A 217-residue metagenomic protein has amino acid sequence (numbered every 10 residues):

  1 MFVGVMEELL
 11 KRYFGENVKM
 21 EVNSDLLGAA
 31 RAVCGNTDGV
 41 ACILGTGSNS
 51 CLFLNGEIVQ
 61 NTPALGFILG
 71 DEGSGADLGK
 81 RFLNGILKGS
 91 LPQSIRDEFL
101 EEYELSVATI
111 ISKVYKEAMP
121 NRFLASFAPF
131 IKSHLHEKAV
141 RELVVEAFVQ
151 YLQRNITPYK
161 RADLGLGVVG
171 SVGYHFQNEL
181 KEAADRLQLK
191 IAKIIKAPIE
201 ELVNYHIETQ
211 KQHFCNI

Functional and structural regions predicted by a protein language model:
M1-S94: Phosphate-binding/catalytic loop of phosphoryl-transfer enzymes
E8-F14, V33-V40, R81-I217: ATP-binding/phosphotransfer module of carbohydrate and carboxylate kinases, centering on a glycine-rich
